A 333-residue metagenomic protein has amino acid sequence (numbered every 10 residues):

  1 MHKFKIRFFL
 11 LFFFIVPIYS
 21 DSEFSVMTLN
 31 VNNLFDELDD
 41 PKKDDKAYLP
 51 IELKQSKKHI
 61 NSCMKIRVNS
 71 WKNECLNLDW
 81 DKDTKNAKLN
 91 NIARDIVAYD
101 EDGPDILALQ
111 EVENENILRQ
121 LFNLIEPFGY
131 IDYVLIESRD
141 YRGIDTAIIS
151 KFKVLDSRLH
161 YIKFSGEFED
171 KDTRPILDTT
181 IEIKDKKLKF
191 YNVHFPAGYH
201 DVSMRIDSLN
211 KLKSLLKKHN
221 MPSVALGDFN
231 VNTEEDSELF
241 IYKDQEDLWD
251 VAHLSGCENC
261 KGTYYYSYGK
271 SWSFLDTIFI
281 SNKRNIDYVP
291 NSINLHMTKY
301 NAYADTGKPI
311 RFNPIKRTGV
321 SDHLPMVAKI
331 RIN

Functional and structural regions predicted by a protein language model:
K3-L11: Sec-dependent signal peptide recognition, specifically the positively charged N-region followed immediately by
L10-S20: Hydrophobic h-region of N-terminal signal peptides that target proteins for export in Gram-negative bacteria
I18-L124, S138, Y300: N-terminal, active-site-proximal structural segment of metallo-dependent hydrolase catalytic domains
S25, S214-V224, N230-N333: Metal-dependent phosphoester-hydrolase catalytic domains
V26-V31, C75-D81, K85, I92 (+6 more regions): Active-site beta-strand/loop signature of hydrolases that rely on acidic residues for catalysis
V31-F35, V112-N116, S138-R142, K153-L155 (+6 more regions): Solvent-exposed loop/turn segments at secondary-structure junctions within structured extracellular/periplasmic domains
K43-D45, L107, V134-L135, S165-G166 (+1 more regions): Extracytoplasmic, non-cytosolic globular domains
I106-A108, V112-K187: Structured beta-strand-rich core segments of catalytic domains in phosphoester-bond hydrolases
